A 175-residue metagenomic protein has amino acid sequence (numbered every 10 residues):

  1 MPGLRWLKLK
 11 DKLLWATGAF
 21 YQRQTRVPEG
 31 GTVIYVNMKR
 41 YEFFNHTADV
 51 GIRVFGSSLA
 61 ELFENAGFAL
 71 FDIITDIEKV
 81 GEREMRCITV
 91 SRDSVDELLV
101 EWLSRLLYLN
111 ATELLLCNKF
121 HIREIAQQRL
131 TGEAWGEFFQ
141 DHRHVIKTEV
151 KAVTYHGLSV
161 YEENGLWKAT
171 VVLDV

Functional and structural regions predicted by a protein language model:
R5, R23-R26: Basic polycationic patches enriched in arginine
P28-N37: Short, Lys/Arg-enriched N-terminal segments with co-localized hydrophobic residues within the first ~10-30 amino acids
K39-V175: N-terminal intrinsically disordered, cationic/polar leader segments that include organellar targeting peptides
